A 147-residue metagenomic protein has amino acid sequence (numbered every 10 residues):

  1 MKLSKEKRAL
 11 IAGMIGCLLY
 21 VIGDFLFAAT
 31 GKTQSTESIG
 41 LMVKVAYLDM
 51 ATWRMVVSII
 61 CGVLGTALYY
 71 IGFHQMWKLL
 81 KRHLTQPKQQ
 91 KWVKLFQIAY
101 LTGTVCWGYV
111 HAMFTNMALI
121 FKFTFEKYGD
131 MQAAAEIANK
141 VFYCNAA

Functional and structural regions predicted by a protein language model:
M1-A147: Hydrophobic, aromatic-enriched alpha-helical segments typical of multi-pass transmembrane helices
